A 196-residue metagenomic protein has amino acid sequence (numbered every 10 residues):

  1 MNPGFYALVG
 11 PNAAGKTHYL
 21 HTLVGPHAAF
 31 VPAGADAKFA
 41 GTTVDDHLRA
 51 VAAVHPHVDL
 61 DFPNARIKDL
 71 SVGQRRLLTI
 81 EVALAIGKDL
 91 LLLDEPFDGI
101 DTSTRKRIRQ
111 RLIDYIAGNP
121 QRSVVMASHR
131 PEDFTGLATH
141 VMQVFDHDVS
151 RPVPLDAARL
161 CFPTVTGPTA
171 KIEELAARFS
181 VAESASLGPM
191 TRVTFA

Functional and structural regions predicted by a protein language model:
M1-N2: Phosphate-binding P-loop
F5-A13, T17-A53: ABC ATPase nucleotide-binding domain signature region
A33-L78, I86: ABC-family P-loop ATPase nucleotide-binding domains
L90-L92: Walker B motif beta-strand of ABC-family P-loop ATPases
E95-P96: Walker B catalytic motif
T102-T104: Helix N-cap at the start of a conserved alpha-helix in ABC-type nucleotide-binding domains
R109, I113-R122, H129-V193: ABC transporter nucleotide-binding domain
